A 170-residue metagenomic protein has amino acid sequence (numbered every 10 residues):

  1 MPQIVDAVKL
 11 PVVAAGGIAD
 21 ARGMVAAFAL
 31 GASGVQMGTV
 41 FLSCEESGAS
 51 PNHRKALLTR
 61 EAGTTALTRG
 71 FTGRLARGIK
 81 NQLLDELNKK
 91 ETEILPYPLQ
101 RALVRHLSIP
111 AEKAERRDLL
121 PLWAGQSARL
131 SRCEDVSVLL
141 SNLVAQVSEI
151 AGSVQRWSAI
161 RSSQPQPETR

Functional and structural regions predicted by a protein language model:
M1-V13, I18-R170: Conserved active-site-proximal phosphate/metal-binding subdomains
